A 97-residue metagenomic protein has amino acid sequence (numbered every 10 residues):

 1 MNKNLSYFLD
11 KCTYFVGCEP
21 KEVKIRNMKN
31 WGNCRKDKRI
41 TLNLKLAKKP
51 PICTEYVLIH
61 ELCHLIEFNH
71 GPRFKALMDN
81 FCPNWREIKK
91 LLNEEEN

Functional and structural regions predicted by a protein language model:
M1-Y56, L65-N97: Active-site-proximal or metal-binding-adjacent scaffold patches in catalytic folds
E61: Walker B catalytic acidic pair
